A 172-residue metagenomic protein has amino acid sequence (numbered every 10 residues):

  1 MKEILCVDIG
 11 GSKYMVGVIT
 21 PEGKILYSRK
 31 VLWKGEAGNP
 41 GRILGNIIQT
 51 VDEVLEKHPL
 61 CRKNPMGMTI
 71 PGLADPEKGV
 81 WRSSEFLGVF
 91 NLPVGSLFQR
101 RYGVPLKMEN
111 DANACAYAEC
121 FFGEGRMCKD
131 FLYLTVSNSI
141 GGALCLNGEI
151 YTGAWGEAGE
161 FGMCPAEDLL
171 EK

Functional and structural regions predicted by a protein language model:
M1, E22, E77-K78, N147: Residue-level recognition of short loop/turn positions
M1-E3, E56-K57: Short, Lys/Arg-enriched, disordered terminal segments
E3-L5, G17-I19, S28-K30, A37-P40 (+3 more regions): Glycine/GP-enriched mid-protein hinge/lid loop-to-helix segment characteristic of carbohydrate kinases
D8: Conserved catalytic-loop position in the HRD/HxD motif
S12, P71-A74, S137-S139: Short glycine-rich anion-binding loops that position phosphate/pyrophosphate groups of nucleotides and phosphorylated
K24-I25, W81, I150-Y151: Hydrophobic "anchor" residues
I25-R62: N-terminal phosphate-binding loop and adjacent alpha-helix
P40-I48, D52, N64-M66, G72-D130: Glycine-rich phosphate-binding loop and adjoining helix at the ATP-binding site of ATP-dependent phosphoryl-transfer
